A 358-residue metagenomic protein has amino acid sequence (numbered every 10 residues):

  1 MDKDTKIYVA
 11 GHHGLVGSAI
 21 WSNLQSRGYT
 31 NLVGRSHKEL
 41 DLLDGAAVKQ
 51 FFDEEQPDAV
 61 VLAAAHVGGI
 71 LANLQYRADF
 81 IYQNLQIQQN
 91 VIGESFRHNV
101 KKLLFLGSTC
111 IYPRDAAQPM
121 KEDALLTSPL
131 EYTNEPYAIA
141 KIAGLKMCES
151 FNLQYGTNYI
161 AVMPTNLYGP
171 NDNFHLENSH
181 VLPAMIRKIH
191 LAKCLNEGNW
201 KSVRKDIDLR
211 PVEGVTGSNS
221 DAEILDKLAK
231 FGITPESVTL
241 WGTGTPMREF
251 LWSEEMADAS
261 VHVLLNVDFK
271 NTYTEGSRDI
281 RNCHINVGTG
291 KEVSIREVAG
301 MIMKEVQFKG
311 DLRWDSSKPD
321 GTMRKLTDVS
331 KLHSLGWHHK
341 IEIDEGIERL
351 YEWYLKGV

Functional and structural regions predicted by a protein language model:
A10, R35, A63-A64, L103-S108 (+1 more regions): SDR active-site strand-loop-helix element
G11, L15, A19-R27, L191-V358: C-terminal substrate-binding subdomain of Rossmann-fold SDR/epimerase-dehydratase oxidoreductases
Q25-Q50: Adenosine-cofactor binding site in Rossmann-like domains, unifying the SAM/SAH pocket of S-adenosylmethionine-dependent
L43, T109-Y112, L167-G169, M256: Conserved sequence/active-site signature of Rossmann-fold short-chain dehydrogenase/reductase
G45-L85, E94-R97, T109, R114: NAD(P)H-binding glycine-rich loop region in Rossmannoid oxidoreductase-like domains and their noncatalytic homologs
I81, L85, T133-L145, H175-P183 (+2 more regions): Short-chain dehydrogenase/reductase
Q89-N134, I160, N173: Conserved Rossmann-fold NAD(P)-dependent oxidoreductase catalytic core, especially the SDR/UDP-sugar
Y132-T165, V181-E197: Active-site Tyr-X1-5-Lys
